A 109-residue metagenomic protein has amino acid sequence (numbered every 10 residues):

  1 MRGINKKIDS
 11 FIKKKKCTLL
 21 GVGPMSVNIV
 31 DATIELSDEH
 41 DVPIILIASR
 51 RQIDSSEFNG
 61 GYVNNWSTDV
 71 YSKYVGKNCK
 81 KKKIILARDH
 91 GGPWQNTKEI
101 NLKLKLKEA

Functional and structural regions predicted by a protein language model:
M1-L20, A32-E35, E39, K77: N-terminal amphipathic alpha-helix/helix-capping segment at the start of soluble metabolic enzymes
I4, T18, M25, I29-A32 (+3 more regions): General structural feature for long, well-ordered alpha-helical segments within catalytic domains of soluble enzymes
C17-M25, F58-Y62: A short N-terminal beta->alpha junction/helix N-cap motif
T18-G23, I44-A48, I84-H90: Hydrophobic faces of well-ordered beta-strands that scaffold small-molecule active sites in alpha/beta enzyme cores
P24-N28, R50-Q52, H90-W94: Active-site-proximal loop/turn and secondary-structure-junction residues that shape catalytic pockets, frequently
A32, S56, N96-K98: Short acidic, gly/pro-rich beta-turn/loop elements at beta-sheet edges and active-site/ligand-binding grooves
I34, V42, L46-V63, T68-K77: Long, structured ligand/cofactor-binding scaffold of large enzymes
G61-A109: Active-site beta->alpha loop and helix N-cap motifs at the rims of alpha/beta catalytic domains
